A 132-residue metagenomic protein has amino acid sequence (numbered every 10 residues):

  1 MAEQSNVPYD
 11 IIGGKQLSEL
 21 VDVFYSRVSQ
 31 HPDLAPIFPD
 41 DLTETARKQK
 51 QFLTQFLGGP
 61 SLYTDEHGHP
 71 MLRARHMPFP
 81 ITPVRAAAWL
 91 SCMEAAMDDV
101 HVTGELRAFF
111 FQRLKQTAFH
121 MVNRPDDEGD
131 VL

Functional and structural regions predicted by a protein language model:
M1-L132: Core of compact, soluble alpha-helical bundle domains
